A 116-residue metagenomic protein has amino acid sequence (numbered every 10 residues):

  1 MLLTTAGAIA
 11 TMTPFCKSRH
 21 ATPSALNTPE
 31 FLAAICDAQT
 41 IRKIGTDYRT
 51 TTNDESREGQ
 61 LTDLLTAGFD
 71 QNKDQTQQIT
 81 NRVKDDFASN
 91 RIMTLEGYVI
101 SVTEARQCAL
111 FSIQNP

Functional and structural regions predicted by a protein language model:
M1-R19: N-terminal export signals
F15-P116: Extracytoplasmic/lumenal soluble domains of exported proteins with redox or metal-associated functions
